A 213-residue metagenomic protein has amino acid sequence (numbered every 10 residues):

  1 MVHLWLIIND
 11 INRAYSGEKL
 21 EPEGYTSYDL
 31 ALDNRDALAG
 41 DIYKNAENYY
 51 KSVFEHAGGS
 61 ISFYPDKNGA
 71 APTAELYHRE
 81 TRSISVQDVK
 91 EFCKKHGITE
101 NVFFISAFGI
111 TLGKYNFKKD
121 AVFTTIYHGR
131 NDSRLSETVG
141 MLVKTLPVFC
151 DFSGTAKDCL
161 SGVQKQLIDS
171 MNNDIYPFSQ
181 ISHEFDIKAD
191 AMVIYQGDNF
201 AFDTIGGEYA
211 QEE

Functional and structural regions predicted by a protein language model:
M1-D29: Active-site-proximal acidic secondary-structure segment that organizes catalysis
V2-L6, D10, T99-T111, T145: Short amphipathic alpha-helical face segments that pack within enzyme cores and frequently flank/anchor catalytic
I11-K19, F54-I61, T111-K119, C150 (+2 more regions): A generic secondary-structure signal for well-formed alpha-helical elements
P22-E23, S60-P65, V122-T125, F178-Q180: Short, hydrophobic secondary-structure boundary micro-motifs
D29-L38: Short, charged, surface-exposed hinge/linker loops at domain edges that act as mobile lids or interdomain connectors
A37-E47, A74-E75, C93-I105, Y115-E212: His-Asp-centered acyl/peptidyl-transfer active-site segments
Y43-I98, I175: Flexible, P/S/T/G-rich "lid" or insertion loops adjacent to the active sites of thioester-utilizing
